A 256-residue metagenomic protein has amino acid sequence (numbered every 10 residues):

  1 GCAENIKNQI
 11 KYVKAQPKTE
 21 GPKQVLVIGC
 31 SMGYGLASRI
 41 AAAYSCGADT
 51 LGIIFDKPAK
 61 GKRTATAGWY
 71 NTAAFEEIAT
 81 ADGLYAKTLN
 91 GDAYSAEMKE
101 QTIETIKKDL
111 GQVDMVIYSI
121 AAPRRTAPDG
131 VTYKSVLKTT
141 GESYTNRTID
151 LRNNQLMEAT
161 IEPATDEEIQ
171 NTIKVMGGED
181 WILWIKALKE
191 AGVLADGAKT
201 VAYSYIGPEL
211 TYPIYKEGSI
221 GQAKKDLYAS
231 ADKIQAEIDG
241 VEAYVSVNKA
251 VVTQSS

Functional and structural regions predicted by a protein language model:
G1-P17, I169: Class I SAM-dependent methyltransferase Rossmann-like catalytic core, especially the SAM/SAH-binding loop
P17-F55, A59: Canonical Rossmann dinucleotide-binding motif of NAD(H)/NADP(H)-dependent dehydrogenases/reductases, specifically
V27-I28, V113-A121, I149, K199-S204: Rossmann-fold scaffold of SDR-type NAD(P)-dependent oxidoreductases
G29-L36, Y94-A96, A121-R125, I206-L210: Gly/Ser/Thr-rich loops at beta-strand to alpha-helix junctions that form or flank small-molecule/cofactor-binding
G47-A86: Glycine-rich phosphate-binding loop and adjoining beta1-alpha1-beta2 segment of Rossmann-like nucleotide-binding folds
G91-T102: The beta1-alpha1 cofactor-binding region of Rossmann-like NAD(H)/NADP(H)-dependent oxidoreductases
Q101-G130: A glycine-rich helix->loop->beta "capping" turn within Rossmann-like NAD(P)(H)-dependent oxidoreductase domains
L137-V241, V247-S256: Catalytic loop of short-chain dehydrogenase/reductase
